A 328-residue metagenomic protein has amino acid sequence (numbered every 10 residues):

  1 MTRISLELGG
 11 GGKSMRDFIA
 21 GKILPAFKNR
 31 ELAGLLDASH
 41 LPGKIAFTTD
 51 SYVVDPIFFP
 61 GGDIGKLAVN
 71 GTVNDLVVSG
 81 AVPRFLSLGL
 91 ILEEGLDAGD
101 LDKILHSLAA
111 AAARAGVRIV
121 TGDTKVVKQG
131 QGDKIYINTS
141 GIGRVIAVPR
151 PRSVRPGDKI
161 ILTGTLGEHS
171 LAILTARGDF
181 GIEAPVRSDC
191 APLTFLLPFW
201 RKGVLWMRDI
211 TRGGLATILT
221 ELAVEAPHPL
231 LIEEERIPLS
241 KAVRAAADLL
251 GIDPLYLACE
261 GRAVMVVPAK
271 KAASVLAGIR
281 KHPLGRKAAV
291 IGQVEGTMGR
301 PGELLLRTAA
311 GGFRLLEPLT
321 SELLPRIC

Functional and structural regions predicted by a protein language model:
M1-I23, F313-L324: N-terminal amphipathic/basic leader segments beginning at the initiator methionine
S5, K13-L162, E168: Glycine-rich phosphate/pyrophosphate-binding loop regions near the starts of catalytic domains
G11-S14, E93-L96, V186-C259: Active-site-proximal betaalpha loop/short-helix elements that scaffold phosphoryl/nucleotidyl transfer chemistry
S51, L88-I91, D123-V126, T165-L166 (+4 more regions): Short, ordered loop/turn segments at secondary-structure junctions
R144-L193, L305-L306, R326: Phosphate/diphosphate-binding glycine-rich loops and adjacent basic-rich segments that engage nucleotide
V267-A273: Helix N-cap motif at beta-to-alpha junctions
S274-L284: Short amphipathic alpha-helices in soluble, non-transmembrane regions that often serve as interface/regulatory elements
H282-C328: Acidic, Ser/Thr/Pro-rich beta/coil linker or hinge segments at domain junctions
